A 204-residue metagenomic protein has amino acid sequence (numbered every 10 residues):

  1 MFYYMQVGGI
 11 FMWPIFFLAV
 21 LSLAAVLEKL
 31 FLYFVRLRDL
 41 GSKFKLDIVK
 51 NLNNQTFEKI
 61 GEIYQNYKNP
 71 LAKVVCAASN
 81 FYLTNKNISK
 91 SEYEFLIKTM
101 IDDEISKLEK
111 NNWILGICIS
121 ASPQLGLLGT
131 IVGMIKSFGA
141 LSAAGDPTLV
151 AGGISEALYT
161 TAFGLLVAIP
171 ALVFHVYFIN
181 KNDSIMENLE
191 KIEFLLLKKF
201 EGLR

Functional and structural regions predicted by a protein language model:
M1-F44: Hydrophobic membrane-targeting segments
G8-F11, E104, L108-S122, G153 (+1 more regions): Loop-to-transmembrane-helix entry motif
G9, L23, I60, V75 (+3 more regions): Residue-level signature of catalytic and energy-coupling elements of molecular machines, predominantly ATP/GTP-dependent
M12-A25, G116-P123, V167-A171: Alpha-helical transmembrane segments of integral membrane proteins
A24-F34, I135-F138, V173, Y177: Structural signature of transmembrane alpha-helix termini at the membrane-water interface
R38-L128, V132-L141, Y177-R204: Predominantly long cytosolic amphipathic alpha-helical stalk/bundle segments
G139-A151: Membrane-interfacial helix-loop-helix connectors in multipass membrane proteins
T148, G152-H175, I179: Pore-lining and gate-forming transmembrane alpha-helices of multi-pass membrane transport proteins
